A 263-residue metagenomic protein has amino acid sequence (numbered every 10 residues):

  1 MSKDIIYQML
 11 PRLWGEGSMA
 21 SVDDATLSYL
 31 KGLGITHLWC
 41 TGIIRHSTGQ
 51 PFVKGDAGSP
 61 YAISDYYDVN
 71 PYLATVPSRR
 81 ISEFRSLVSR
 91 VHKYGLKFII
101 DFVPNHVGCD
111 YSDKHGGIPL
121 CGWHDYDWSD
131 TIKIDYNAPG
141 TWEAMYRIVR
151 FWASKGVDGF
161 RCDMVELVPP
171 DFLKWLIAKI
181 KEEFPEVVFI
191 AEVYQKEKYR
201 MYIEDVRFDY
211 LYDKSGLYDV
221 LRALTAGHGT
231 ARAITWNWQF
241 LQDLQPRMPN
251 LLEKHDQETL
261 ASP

Functional and structural regions predicted by a protein language model:
M1-H37, G42-K155, L176-F184, K198-R200: Substrate-binding/active-site clefts of carbohydrate-active enzymes
R12-W14, I43, V103-V107, V165-L167 (+3 more regions): Active-site beta-loop-alpha junctions enriched in small/polar residues
S28, D65, D101, D158 (+3 more regions): Acidic side chains
V88, H92-G95, R147-R150, D158-G159 (+2 more regions): Active-site-proximal helices and loops of the catalytic beta/alpha 8
Q257-P263: Aromatic-anchored helix/helix-loop segment that forms the rim or "lid" of small-molecule/cofactor binding pockets
